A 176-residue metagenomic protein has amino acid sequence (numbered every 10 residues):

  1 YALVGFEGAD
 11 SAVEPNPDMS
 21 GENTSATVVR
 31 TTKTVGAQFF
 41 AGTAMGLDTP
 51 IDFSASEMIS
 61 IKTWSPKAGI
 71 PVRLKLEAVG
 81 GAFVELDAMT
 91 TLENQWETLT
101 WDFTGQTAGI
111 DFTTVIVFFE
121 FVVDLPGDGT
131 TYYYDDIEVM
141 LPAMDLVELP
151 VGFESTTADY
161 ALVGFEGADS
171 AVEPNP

Functional and structural regions predicted by a protein language model:
Y1-P176: Beta-rich carbohydrate-recognition modules and glycan-binding surfaces
